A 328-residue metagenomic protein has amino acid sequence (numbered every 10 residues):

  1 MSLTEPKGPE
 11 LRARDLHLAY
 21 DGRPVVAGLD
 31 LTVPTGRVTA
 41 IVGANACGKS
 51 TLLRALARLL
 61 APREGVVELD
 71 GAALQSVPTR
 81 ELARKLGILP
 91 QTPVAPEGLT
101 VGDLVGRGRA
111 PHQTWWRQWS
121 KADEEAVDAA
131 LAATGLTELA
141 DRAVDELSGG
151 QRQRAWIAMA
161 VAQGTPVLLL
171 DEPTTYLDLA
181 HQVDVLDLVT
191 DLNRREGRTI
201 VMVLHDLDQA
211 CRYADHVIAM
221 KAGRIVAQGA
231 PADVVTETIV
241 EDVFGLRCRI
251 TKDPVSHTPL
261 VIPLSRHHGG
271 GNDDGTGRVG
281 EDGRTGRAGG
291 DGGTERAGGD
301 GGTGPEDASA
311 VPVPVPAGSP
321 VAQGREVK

Functional and structural regions predicted by a protein language model:
L11, V26-G28: Conserved structural motif at the start of ABC-family nucleotide-binding domains
V42-A44: The feature captures the beta-strand-to-loop junction immediately N-terminal to the Walker
A57: Helix-to-loop junction immediately C-terminal to a conserved catalytic motif
G65-A73, L82: Conserved ABC transporter NBD signature motif
Q118, A143-L147, Q151: Conserved ABC ATPase signature
L168-E172: Catalytic Walker B motif of ABC-type/P-loop ATPase nucleotide-binding domains
F244-R284, G293-E295, G299-K328: ABC ATPase nucleotide-binding domains
